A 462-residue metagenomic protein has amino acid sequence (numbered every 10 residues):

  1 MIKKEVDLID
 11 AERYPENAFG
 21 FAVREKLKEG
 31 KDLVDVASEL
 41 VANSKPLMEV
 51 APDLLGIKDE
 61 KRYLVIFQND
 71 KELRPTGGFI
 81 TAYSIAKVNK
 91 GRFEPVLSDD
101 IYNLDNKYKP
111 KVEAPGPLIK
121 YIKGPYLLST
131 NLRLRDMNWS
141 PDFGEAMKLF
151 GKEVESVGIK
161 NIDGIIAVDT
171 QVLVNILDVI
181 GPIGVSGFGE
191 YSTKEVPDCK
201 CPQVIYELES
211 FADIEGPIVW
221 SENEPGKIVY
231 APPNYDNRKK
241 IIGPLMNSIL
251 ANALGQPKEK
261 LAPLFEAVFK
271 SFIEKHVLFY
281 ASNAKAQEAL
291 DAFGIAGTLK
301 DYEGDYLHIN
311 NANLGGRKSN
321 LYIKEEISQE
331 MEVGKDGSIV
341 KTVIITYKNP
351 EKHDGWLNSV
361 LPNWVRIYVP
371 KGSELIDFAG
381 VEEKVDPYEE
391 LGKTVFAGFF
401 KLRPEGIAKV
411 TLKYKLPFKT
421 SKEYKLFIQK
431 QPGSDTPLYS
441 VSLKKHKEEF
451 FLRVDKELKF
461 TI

Functional and structural regions predicted by a protein language model:
M1-Y439, E449: Non-catalytic, solvent-exposed segments at the cell envelope interface
G433-I462: Acidic, serine/threonine- and proline-rich intrinsically disordered appendage/tail regions
